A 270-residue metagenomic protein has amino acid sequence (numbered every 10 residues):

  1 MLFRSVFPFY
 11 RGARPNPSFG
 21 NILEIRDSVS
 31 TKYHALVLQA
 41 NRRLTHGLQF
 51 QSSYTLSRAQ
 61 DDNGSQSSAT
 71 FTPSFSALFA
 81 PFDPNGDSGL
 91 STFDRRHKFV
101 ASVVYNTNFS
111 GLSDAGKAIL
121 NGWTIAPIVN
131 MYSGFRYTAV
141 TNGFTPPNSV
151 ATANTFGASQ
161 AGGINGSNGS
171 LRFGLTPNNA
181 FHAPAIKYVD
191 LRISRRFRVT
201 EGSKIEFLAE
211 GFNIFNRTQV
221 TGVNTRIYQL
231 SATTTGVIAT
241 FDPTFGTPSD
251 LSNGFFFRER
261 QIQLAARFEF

Functional and structural regions predicted by a protein language model:
M1-F270: Short, solvent-exposed micro-motifs at the edges of structured domains
